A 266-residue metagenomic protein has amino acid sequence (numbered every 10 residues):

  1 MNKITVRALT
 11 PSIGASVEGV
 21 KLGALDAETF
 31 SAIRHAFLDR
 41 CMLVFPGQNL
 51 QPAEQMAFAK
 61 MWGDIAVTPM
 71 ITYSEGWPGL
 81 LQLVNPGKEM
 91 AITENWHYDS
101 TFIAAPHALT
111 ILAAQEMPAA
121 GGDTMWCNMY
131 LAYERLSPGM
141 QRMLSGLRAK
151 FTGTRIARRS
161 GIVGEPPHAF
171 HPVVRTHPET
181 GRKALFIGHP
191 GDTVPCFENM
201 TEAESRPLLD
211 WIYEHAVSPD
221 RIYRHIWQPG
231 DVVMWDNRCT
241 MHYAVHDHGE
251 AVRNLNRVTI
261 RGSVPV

Functional and structural regions predicted by a protein language model:
N2-V232, N237-V266: Non-heme Fe(II) oxygenase catalytic core, chiefly the N-lobe of the double-stranded beta-helix
